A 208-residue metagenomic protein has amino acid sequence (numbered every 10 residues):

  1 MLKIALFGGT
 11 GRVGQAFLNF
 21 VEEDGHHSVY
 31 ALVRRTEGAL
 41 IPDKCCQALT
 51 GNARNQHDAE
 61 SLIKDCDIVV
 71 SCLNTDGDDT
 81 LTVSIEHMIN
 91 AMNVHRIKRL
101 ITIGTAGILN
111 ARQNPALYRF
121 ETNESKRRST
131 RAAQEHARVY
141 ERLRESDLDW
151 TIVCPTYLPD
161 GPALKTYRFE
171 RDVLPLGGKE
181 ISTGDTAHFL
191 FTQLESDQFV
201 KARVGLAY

Functional and structural regions predicted by a protein language model:
I4-D24: N-terminal Rossmann NAD(P)H-binding glycine-rich loop of SDR-like oxidoreductase domains
L32-E37, N52-A53: N-terminal Rossmann-fold cofactor-binding loop
E37-C45, D160-P162: Short loop/helix-cap segments at secondary-structure boundaries that form the rim of catalytic
Q47-C66: Conserved Rossmann-fold cofactor-binding substructure of NAD(P)-dependent oxidoreductases
S71-T102, Q134, R138: NAD(P)-cofactor binding segment of oxidoreductase domains
N110, S146, P162-Y167, Q193-A202: Glycine/proline-rich active-site loop of Rossmann-fold NAD(P)-dependent oxidoreductases
E135, V153, I181-F191, A202: Substrate-positioning beta->alpha
E141-P162: Conserved beta-loop-beta element that borders a ligand/cofactor-binding pocket
